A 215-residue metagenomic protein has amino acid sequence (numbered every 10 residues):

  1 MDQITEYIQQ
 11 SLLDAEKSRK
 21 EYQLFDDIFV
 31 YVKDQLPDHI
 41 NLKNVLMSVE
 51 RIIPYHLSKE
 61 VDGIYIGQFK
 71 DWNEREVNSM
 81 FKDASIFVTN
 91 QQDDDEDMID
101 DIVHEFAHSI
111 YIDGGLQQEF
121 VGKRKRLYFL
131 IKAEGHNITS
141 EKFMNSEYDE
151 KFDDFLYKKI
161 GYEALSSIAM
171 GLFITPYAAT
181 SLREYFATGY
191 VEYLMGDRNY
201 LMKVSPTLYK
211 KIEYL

Functional and structural regions predicted by a protein language model:
M1-L46: N-terminal leader/presequence regions that precede the main folded/catalytic core
Y31-D38, L57-L215: Active-site-flanking segments in enzyme catalytic domains
D38-E60: Signature of the catalytic double-stranded beta-helix
